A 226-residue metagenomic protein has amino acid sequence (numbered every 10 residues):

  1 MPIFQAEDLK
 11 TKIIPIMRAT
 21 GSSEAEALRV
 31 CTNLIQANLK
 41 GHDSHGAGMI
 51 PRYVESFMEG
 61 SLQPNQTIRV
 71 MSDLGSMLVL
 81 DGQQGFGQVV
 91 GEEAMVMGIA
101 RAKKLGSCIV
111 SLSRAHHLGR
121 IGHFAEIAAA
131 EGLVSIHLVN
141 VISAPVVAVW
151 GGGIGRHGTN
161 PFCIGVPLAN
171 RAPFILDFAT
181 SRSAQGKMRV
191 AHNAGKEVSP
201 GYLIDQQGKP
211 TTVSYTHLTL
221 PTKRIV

Functional and structural regions predicted by a protein language model:
M1-T20: Generic N-terminal amphipathic, Lys/Arg-enriched alpha-helix
P2-Q5, S23-G48, L62-S72: N-terminal glycine-rich anion-binding loops that anchor highly charged ligand groups
I16-T20, N33, A37-G41, S56-G60 (+3 more regions): Change "in soluble alpha/beta enzymes" to "in soluble alpha/beta proteins
G48-M97: Active-site cofactor/substrate anionic-group-binding motifs, chiefly glycine- and Lys/Arg-rich phosphate-binding loops
L80-P167: A generic, well-ordered mixed alpha/beta core segment in the N-terminal half of proteins
V146-Y215: Phosphate/diphosphate-binding glycine-rich loops and adjacent basic-rich segments that engage nucleotide
T216-T222: Conserved small/polar residues in nucleotide/adenosyl-binding loops
